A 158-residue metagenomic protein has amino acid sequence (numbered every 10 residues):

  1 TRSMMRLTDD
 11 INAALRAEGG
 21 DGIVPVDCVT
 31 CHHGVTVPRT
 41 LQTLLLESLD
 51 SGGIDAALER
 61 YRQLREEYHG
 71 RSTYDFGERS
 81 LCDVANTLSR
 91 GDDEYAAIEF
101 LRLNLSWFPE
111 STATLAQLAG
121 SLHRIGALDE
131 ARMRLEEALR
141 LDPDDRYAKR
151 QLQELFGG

Functional and structural regions predicted by a protein language model:
T1-D83, T87, S111, D144: Sequence context surrounding c-type heme c attachment/ligation sites in exported
N86-T87, G120, E154: Residue-level recognition of tetratricopeptide repeat
N104, E137-A138: Canonical positions in the second alpha-helix
